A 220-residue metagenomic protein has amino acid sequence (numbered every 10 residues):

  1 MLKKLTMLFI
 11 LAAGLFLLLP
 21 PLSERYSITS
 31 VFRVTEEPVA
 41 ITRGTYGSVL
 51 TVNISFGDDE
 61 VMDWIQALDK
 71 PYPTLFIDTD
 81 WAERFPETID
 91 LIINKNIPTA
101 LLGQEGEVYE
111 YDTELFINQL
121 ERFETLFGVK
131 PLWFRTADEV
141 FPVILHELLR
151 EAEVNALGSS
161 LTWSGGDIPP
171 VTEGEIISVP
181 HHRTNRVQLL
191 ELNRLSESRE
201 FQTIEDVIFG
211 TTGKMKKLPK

Functional and structural regions predicted by a protein language model:
M1-T51, F56-A67, E200-K220: N-terminal pre-catalytic segment of deacetylase/amide-hydrolase enzymes
V31-V34, V39, V49-V52, V61 (+8 more regions): Extended aliphatic helical segments
V61, F85, F116, Q188-L192: Aromatic/hydrophobic pocket-lining residues that form the small-molecule binding cavity in soluble enzyme cores
A67-L68, A152, R194-L195: Glycine-rich, phosphate-binding/catalytic loops in enzymes
K70-R183: Metal-dependent polysaccharide deacetylase catalytic core of the NodB/CE4 family, i.e., the active-site-bearing domain
V171-G210: Catalytic grooves of carbohydrate-active enzymes
